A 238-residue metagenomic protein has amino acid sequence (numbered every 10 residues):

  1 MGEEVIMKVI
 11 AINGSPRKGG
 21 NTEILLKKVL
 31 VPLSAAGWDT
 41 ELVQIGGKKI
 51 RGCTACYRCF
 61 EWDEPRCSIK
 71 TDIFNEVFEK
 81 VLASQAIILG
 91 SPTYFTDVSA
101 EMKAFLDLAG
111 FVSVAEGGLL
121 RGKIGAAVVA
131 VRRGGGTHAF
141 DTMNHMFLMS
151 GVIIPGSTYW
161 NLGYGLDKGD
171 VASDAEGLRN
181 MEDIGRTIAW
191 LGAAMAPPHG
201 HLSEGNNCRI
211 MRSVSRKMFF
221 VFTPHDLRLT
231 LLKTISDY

Functional and structural regions predicted by a protein language model:
M1-I6: Short, Lys/Arg-enriched N-terminal segments with co-localized hydrophobic residues within the first ~10-30 amino acids
M7, A35, I153-T223, I235-Y238: Glycine-rich phosphate/pyrophosphate-binding loop and the adjoining helix
K8-W38: N-terminal beta1-alpha1 ligand-phosphate binding loop
I12-G14, I45, V129-R132: Cofactor-binding loop segments of dinucleotide-utilizing enzymes, especially the Rossmann-like FAD- and NAD(P)+-binding
Q44-R51, L119, L148-G169: Mobile beta-alpha loop/short-helix "lid" or hinge segments that flank ligand
K48-L82, C208-K217: Cysteine-cluster motifs in flexible loop/terminal segments that predominantly coordinate metals
S68-Y159: Helix-loop-strand module that forms the ligand-binding subsite of alpha/beta enzymes
L229-L232: Compositionally biased, intrinsically disordered low-complexity segments enriched in Pro/Arg/Gln/His
